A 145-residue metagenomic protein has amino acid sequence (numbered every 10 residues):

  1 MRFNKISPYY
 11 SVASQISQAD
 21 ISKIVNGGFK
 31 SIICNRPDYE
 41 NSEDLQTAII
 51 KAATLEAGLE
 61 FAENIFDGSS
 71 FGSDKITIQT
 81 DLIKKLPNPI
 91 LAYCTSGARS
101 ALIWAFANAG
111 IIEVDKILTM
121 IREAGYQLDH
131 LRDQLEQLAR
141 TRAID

Functional and structural regions predicted by a protein language model:
M1-I90, A105-D145: Cys-dependent protein tyrosine phosphatase-like superfamily
I90-A101: A phosphate-binding catalytic loop at a beta-strand-loop-alpha-helix junction that coordinates phosphoryl groups
